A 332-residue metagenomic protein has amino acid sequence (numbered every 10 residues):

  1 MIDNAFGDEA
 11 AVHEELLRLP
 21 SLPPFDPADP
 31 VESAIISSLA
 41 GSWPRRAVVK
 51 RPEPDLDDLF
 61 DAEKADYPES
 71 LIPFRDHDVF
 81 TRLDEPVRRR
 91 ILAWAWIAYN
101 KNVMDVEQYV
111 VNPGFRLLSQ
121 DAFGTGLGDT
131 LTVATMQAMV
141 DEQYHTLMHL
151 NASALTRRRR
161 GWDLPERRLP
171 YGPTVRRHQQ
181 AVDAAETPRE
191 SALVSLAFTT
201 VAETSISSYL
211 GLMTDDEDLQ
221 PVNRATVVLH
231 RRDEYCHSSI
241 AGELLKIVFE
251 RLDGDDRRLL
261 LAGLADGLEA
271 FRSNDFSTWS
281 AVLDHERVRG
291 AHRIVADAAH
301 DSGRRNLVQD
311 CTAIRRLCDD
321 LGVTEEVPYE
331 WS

Functional and structural regions predicted by a protein language model:
M1-V133, L155-L193, E250-S332: Terminal targeting/low-complexity segments that flank the catalytic cores of oxidoreductases
V103-V111, A138-S153, T199-S207, H230-A241 (+1 more regions): Alpha-helical transition-metal enzyme core signature, strongest for iron centers
R116, V133-M136, V194-D215: Contiguous, well-ordered alpha-helical segments that form the cores/surfaces of helical PPI scaffolds
L117-D121, D141-H145, A152-R159, M213-D216: Mid-sequence acidic-hydrophobic segments that form the walls of catalytic/ligand-binding cavities or oligomerization
F198-T199, Y209-L264: Aromatic-anchored, glycine/proline-accented short structural segments that stabilize local strand-turns or short
